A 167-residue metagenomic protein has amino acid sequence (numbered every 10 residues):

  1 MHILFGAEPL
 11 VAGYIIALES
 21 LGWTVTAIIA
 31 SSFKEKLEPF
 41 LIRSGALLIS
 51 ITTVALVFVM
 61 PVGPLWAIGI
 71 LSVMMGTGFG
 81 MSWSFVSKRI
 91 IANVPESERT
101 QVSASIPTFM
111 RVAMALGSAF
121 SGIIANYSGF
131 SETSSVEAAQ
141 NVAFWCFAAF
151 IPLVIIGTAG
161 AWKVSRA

Functional and structural regions predicted by a protein language model:
M1-F130, V136-R166: 12-transmembrane solute porter fold
